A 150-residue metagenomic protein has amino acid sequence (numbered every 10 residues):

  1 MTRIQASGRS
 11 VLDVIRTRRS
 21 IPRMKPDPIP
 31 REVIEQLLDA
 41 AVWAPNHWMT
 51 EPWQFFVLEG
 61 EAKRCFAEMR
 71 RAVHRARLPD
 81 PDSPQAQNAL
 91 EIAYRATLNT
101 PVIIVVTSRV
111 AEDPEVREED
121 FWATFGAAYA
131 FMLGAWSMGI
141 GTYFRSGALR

Functional and structural regions predicted by a protein language model:
M1-N99: N-terminal amphipathic, basic helical "cap/leader" segment at the start of enzyme domains
A41, I104, V110-R150: Small-aliphatic-rich amphipathic alpha-helix that forms the alpha element of a beta-alpha
F56-L58, I104-T107: Short, conserved beta-strand edge motifs with alternating hydrophobic and charged residues
C65, I92, I103-V106, A130: Generic beta-strand or strand-like secondary-structure segments
